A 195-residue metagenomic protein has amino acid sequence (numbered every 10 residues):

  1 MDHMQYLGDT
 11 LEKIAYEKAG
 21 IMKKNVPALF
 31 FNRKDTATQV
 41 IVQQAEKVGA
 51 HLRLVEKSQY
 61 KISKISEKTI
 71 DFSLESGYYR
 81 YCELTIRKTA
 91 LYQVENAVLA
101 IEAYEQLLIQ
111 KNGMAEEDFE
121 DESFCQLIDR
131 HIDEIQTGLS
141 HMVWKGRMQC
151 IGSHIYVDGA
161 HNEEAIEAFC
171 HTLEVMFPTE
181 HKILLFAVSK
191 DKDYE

Functional and structural regions predicted by a protein language model:
M1-E83, I101-D118, Q126-R130: Acidic, Mg2+-coordinating active-site environments of NTP-dependent enzymes
M1-H3, T10-K13, Y78-E195: Nucleotide phosphate-binding/pyrophosphate-handling subdomain across enzymes that bind or process nucleotide phosphates
